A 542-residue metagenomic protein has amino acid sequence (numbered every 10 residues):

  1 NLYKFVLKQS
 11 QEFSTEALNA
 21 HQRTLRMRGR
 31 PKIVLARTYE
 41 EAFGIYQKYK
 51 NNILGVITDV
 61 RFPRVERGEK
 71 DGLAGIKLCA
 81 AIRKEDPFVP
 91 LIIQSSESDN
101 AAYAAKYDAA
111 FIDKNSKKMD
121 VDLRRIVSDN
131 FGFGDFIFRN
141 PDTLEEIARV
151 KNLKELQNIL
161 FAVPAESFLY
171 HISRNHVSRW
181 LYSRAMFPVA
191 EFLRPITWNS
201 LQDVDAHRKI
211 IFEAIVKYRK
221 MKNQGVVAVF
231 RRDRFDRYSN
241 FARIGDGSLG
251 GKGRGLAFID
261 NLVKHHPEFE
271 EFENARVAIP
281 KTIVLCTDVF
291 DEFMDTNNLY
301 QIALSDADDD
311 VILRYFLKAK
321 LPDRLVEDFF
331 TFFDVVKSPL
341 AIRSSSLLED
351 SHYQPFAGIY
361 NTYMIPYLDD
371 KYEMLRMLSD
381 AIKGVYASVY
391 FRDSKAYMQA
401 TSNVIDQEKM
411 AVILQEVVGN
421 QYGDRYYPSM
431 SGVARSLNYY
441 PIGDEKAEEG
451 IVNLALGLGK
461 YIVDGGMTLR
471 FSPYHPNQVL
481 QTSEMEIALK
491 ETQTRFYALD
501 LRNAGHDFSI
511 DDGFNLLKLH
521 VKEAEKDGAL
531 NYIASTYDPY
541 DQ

Functional and structural regions predicted by a protein language model:
N1, V34-T38, G68-D71, I92-I137 (+1 more regions): Output/docking surface of receiver
Q11-G55: Acidic, metal-coordinating helix/loop segments flanking the phosphotransfer/catalytic sites of two-component signaling
G44, V65-F88: Short amphipathic alpha-helix used as the core "switch/output" element in two-component signaling
L54-T58, K77-D99, I112: A short, hydrophobic beta-strand element within the central beta-sheet of small alpha/beta folds
I57-R67: Active-site residues of response regulator receiver
S167-N199, P280-C286, S351-Y367: Amphipathic alpha-helical packing elements
F230-E271, K320-Q542: Conserved mixed alpha/beta core segments that line enzyme active sites in large multi-domain catalysts
I279-F329, Y397, K409: A structural-propensity feature for long, helix-poor, extended segments
